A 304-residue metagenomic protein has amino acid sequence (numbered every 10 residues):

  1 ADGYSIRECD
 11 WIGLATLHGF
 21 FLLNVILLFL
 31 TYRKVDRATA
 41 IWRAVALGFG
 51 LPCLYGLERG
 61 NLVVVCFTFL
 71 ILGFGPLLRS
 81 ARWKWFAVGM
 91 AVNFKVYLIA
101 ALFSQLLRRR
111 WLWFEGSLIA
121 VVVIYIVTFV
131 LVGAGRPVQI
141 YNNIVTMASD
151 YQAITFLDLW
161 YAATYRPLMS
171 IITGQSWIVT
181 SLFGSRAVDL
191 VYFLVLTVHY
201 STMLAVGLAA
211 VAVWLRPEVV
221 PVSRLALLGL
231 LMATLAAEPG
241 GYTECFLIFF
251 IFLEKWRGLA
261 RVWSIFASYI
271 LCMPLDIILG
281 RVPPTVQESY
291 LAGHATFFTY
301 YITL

Functional and structural regions predicted by a protein language model:
A1-K84, R108-G241: Primarily membrane-embedded glycan-assembly and transfer machineries that use lipid-linked glycans
L62-I71, V96-I99, T243-F252, Y300: Hydrophobic core segments of transmembrane alpha-helices in multi-pass, intramembrane catalytic enzymes
F86-L106, L235-T243: Transmembrane helices and adjacent periplasmic/lumenal helix-loop junctions of polyprenol-phosphate-dependent
N93-V96, V123-V127, Y269-L275: Membrane-embedded alpha-helical segments of transport systems, primarily multispan ion/solute transporters
A101-L102, V127-T128, F246: A short acidic (Asp/Glu
A209-V213, G241-W256: Alpha-helical transmembrane segments in multipass membrane proteins, preferentially the mid-helix core
F250-L304: Aromatic-enriched
